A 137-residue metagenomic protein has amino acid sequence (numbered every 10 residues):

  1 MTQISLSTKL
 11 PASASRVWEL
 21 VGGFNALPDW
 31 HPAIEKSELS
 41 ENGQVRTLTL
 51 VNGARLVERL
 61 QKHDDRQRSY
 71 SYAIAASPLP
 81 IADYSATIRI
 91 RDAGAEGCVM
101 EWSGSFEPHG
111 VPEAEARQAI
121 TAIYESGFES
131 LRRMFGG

Functional and structural regions predicted by a protein language model:
M1-E41: Hydrophobic ligand-binding cavity/cleft-lining segments
M1-Q3, G43-V45, Q67-S69, A95-V99: A generic structural signal for beta-strand entry/edge sites
L6-T8, L56-K62, Y84-D92: Hydrophobic/aromatic beta-strand elements that line small-molecule binding cavities or substrate pockets in beta-rich
P11-A14, K62-Q67, R89-V99, G136-G137: A short, structured loop/turn motif at beta-sheet edges
P28-L79, R133-G137: Glycine-rich portal/gate segments that line the openings of hydrophobic small-molecule binding cavities
G43-V45, V57, G94, E101 (+1 more regions): C-terminal and inter-domain tail/linker signature
L50, A76, I90, G104-F106: Short beta-strand segments enriched in hydrophobic/aromatic residues within well-folded beta-rich domains
V99, S105-G137: A conserved amphipathic terminal alpha-helix motif
